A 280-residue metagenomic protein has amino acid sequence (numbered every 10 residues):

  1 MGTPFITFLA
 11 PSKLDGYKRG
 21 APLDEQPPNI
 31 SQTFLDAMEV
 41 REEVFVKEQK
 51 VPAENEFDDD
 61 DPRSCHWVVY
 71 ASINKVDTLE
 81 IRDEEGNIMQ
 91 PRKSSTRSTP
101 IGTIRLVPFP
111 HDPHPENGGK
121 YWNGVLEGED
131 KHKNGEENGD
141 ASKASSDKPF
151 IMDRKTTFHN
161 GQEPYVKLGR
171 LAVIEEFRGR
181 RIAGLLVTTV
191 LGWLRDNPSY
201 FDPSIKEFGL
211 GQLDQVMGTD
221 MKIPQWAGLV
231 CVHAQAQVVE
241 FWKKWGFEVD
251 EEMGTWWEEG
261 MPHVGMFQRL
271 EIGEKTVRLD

Functional and structural regions predicted by a protein language model:
M1-G2, D15, Y200, L270-D280: Fungal eukaryote-biased detector of long internal structured cores
M1-Q32: Conserved N-terminal entry element of GNAT/NAT acetyltransferase domains
N29, V40, V44-V68, K75-R180 (+3 more regions): Conserved acyl-donor/pantetheine-binding loop and adjacent beta-alpha core of acyl/acetyltransferases and related
R41, W242-K243, F247: Conserved active-site tyrosine of GNAT-family acetyltransferases
L168, V230-A234: Conserved hydrophobic beta-strand within the GNAT/NAT acetyltransferase core sheet that lines the active-site cleft
L186, V238-F241: Conserved short alpha-helix immediately C-terminal to the canonical SAM/SAH-binding motif I of Rossmann-like
G218-D220: Cysteine-centric segments in proteins
Q237-V239, E248, T255-D280: C-terminal "cap" of GNAT-fold acetyltransferases
